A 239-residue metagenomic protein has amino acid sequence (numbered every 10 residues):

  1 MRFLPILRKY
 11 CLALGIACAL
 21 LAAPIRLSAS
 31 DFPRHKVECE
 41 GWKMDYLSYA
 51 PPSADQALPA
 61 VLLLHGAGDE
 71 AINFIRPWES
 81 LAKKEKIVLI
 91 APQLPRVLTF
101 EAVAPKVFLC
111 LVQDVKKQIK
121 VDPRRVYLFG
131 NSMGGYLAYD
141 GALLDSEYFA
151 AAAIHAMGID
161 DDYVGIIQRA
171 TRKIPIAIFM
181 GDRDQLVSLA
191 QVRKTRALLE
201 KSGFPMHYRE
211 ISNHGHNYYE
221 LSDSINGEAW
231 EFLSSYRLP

Functional and structural regions predicted by a protein language model:
L12-L21: Hydrophobic helical h-region of N-terminal Sec-dependent signal peptides in bacterial secretory/periplasmic proteins
A22-A60, V103-A104, N131-M133, D140-G141 (+7 more regions): A domain-start/cap signature at the N-terminus of enzymes
P52-A57, E101-M133: Gly/Ser-rich "nucleophile elbow"/oxyanion-hole loop immediately N-terminal to the catalytic nucleophile in hydrolases
A54-L58, L63-F100, D161: Short substrate-entry loop that stabilizes the transition state in hydrolases
Q118, R124-R172: Primarily recognizes the serine-hydrolase "nucleophile elbow" in alpha/beta-hydrolase and SGNH/GDSL folds
I178-M180, D184: Short beta-strand/loop motif that positions the catalytic acidic residue of the alpha/beta-hydrolase fold
Q185-Q191: Conserved alpha/beta-hydrolase "acid-adjacent" motif
I211-Y218: Histidine-bearing beta->alpha loop at or near hydrolase active sites
